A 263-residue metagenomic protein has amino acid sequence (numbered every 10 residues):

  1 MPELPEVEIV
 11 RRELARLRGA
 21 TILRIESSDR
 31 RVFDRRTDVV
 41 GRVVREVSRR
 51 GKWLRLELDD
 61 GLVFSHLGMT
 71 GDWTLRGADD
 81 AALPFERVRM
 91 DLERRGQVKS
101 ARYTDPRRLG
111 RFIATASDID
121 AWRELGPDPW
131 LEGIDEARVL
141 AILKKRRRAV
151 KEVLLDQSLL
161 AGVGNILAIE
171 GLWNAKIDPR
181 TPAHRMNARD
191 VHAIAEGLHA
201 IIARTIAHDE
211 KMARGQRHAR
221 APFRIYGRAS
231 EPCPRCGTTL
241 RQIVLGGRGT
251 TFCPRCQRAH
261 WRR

Functional and structural regions predicted by a protein language model:
M1-R263: Structured catalytic/nucleic-acid-binding cores of DNA maintenance enzymes
